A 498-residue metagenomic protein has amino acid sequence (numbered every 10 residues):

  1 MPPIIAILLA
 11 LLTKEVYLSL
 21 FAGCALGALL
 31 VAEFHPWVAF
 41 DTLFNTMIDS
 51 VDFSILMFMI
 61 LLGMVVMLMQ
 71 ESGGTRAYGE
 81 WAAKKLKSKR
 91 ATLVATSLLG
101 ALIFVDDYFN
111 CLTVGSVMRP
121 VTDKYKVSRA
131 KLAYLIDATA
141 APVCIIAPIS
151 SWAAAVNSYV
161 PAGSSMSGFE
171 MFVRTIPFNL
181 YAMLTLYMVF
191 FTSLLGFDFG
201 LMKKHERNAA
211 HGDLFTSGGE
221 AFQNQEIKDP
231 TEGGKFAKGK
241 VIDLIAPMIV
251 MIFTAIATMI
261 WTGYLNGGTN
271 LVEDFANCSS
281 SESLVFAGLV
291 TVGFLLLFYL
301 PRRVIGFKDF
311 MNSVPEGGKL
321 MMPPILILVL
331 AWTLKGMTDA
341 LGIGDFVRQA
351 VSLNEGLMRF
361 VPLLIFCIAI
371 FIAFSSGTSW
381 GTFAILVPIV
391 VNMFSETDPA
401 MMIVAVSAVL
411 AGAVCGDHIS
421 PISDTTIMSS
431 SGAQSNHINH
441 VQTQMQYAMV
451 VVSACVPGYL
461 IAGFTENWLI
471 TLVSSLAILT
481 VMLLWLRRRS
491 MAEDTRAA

Functional and structural regions predicted by a protein language model:
M1-M64, A77-K85, V250-V329, I343-E355 (+1 more regions): Hydrophobic transmembrane alpha-helices of multi-pass solute/ion transporters
P2-L12, G23-L30, F58-M67, S97-I103 (+12 more regions): Hydrophobic core segments of alpha-helical transmembrane domains in multi-pass membrane transport and ion-translocation
A32-I48, A154-F178, F199-K235, T258-S281 (+3 more regions): Inter-helical loop and helix-membrane interface segments of multi-pass membrane transporters/permeases
E33-W37, S72-G74, V160-S165, L195-D198 (+5 more regions): Transmembrane helix-loop junctions in multi-pass membrane proteins
H35-A133, V304-T397: Membrane-embedded alpha-helical segments and adjacent helix-loop junctions characteristic of multi-pass solute
A83-F169, S375-C415, T425-N439, L479-R488: Hydrophobic transmembrane alpha-helices that form the pore/transport pathway of multi-pass ion and small-solute
V121-L214, T231-D243, T426-L483: Membrane-core helix-loop-helix motifs of multi-pass transport proteins
T185-N277, L289-S313, I438-M445, S475-A498: Long, contiguous bundles of hydrophobic transmembrane helices that form the permeation core of multi-pass
